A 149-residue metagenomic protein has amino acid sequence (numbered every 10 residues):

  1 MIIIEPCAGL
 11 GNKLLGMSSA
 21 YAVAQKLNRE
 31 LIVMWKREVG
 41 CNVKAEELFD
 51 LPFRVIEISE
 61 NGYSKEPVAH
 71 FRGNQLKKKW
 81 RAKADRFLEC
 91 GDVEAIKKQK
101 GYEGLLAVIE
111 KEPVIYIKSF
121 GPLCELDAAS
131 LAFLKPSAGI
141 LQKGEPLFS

Functional and structural regions predicted by a protein language model:
M1-I2: Extreme N-terminal starter segment of soluble prokaryotic enzymes
P6-L15: A short, glycine/small-residue-rich beta-strand->loop->alpha-helix junction that serves as a flexible
A8-G9, R37, G121: Short, flexible loop/turn elements at secondary-structure junctions
L14-Q25: Histidine-anchored nucleotide/phosphate-binding helix
Q25-E30, F53-I56: Structural alpha-beta junctions
R29-G40: A short beta-strand-loop structural module common to alpha/beta enzyme folds
C41-S149: Secretory-pathway luminal glycosyltransferase catalytic domains
